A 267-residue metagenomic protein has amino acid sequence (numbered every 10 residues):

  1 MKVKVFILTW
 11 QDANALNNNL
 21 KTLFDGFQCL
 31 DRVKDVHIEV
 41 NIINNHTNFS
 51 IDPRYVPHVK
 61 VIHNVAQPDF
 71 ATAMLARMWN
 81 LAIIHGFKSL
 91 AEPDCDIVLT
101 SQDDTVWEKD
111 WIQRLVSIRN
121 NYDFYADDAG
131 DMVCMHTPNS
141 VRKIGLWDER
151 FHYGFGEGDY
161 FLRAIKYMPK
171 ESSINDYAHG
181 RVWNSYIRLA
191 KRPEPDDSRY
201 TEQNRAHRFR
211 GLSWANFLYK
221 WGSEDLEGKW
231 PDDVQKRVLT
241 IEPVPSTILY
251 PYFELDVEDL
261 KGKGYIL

Functional and structural regions predicted by a protein language model:
K2-K4, E39, D159: Cell-envelope/extracellular polymer assembly enzymes that use nucleotide-activated donors
D12-Q28: Short, well-formed alpha-helical segments that are part of the catalytic scaffolds of diverse glycosyltransferases
N19, G158-L267: C-terminal catalytic/acceptor-binding lobe
L23-Q67: Acidic donor-binding segment of Leloir-type glycosyltransferases
N48-C95: Active-site-proximal specificity loops/subdomain of glycosyltransferases
E92-V106: Short beta-strand-to-loop acidic/aromatic patch adjacent to the donor-nucleotide binding site
K109-D128: Conserved donor-nucleotide/metal-binding helix-loop-beta segment in metal-dependent transferases, i.e., the alpha-helix
P138-G154, R163-P169, S173: Aromatic-glycine-rich donor-binding/catalytic loop that engages nucleotide-sugar donors across glycosyltransferases
